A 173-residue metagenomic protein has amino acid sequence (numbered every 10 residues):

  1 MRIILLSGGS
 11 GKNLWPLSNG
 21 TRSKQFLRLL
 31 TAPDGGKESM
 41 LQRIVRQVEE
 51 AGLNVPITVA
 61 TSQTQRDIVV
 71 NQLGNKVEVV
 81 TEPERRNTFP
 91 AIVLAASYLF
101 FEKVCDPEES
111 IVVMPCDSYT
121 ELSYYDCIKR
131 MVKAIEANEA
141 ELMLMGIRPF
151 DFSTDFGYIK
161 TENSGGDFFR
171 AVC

Functional and structural regions predicted by a protein language model:
M1-V69, N75-V77, T81-R86, Y98 (+1 more regions): N-terminal glycine-rich phosphate-binding loop and ensuing alpha1 helix
Q25, D167-F168: Intrinsic disorder/low-structure terminal segments
K37-I44, P107-I111, R170: Glycine-rich, flexible loop segments associated with nucleotide phosphate handling
G74-D167: Conserved beta-loop-beta/alpha segment of the NTase-like Rossmann-fold superfamily that binds/positions NTPs
I159, V172-C173: Polyanionic, low-complexity intrinsically disordered segments
